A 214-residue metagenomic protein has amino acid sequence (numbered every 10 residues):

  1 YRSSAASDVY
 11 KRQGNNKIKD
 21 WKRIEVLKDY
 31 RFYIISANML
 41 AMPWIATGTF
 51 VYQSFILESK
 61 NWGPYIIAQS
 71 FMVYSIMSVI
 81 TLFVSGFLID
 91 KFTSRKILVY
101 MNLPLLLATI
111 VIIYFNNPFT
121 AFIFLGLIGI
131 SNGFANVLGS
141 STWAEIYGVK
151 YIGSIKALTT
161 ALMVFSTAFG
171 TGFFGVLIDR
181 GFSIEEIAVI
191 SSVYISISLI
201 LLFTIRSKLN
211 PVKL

Functional and structural regions predicted by a protein language model:
Y1-A6, Y10: Single conserved hydrophobic/aromatic residue that forms the stacking wall/gate of nucleotide- or nucleobase-binding
I24, K28-L82: Extracytoplasmic gate region of multi-pass secondary transporters
T81-T93, I178-D179: Helix-to-loop junctions at the C-terminal end of transmembrane segments in multipass secondary transporters
K96-I110: Structural signature of the two symmetry-related core transmembrane helices
F134-Y147: Intracellular juxtamembrane helix-capping segments at the cytosolic ends of symmetry-related transmembrane helices
V149-G181: A late C-terminal transmembrane helix in Major Facilitator Superfamily
V176-Y194: A membrane-interface helix-boundary motif in multi-pass transporters
I190-L214: Multi-pass alpha-helical transporter architecture, strongest for 12-TM Major Facilitator/SLC carriers used
